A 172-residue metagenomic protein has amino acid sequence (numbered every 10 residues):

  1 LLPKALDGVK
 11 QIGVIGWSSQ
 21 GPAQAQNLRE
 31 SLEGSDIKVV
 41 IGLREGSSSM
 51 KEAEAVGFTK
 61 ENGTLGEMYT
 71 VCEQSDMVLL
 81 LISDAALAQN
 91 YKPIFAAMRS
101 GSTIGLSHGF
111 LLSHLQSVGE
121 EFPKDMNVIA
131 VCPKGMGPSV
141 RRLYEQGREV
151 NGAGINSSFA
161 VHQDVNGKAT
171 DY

Functional and structural regions predicted by a protein language model:
L1-E61: NAD(P)+-binding Rossmann beta1-loop-alpha1 motif at the extreme N-terminus of oxidoreductases
K4-D7, T70-E73, A96-M98, E120-P123 (+1 more regions): Solvent-exposed alpha-helices and their adjacent loops that cap or buttress functional pockets in soluble metabolic
W17-P22, E45-S47, A85, I104 (+2 more regions): Gly/Ser/Thr-rich loops at beta-strand to alpha-helix junctions that form or flank small-molecule/cofactor-binding
Q26-S31, E67-T70, R141-G152: Short, flexible, solvent-exposed loop/turn segments with mixed acidic/basic and small polar residues
S35-I37, M98-T103, P123-M126: A short helix->loop->beta-strand "cap" motif at the edges of active sites that frequently abuts
T59-V71: Short acidic-hydrophobic, aromatic-tinged amphipathic segments that line or gate anion-handling sites
M68-H114, V118-E120: Rossmann-fold NAD(P) dinucleotide-binding segment
G105-Y172: Rossmann-fold dinucleotide-binding core
